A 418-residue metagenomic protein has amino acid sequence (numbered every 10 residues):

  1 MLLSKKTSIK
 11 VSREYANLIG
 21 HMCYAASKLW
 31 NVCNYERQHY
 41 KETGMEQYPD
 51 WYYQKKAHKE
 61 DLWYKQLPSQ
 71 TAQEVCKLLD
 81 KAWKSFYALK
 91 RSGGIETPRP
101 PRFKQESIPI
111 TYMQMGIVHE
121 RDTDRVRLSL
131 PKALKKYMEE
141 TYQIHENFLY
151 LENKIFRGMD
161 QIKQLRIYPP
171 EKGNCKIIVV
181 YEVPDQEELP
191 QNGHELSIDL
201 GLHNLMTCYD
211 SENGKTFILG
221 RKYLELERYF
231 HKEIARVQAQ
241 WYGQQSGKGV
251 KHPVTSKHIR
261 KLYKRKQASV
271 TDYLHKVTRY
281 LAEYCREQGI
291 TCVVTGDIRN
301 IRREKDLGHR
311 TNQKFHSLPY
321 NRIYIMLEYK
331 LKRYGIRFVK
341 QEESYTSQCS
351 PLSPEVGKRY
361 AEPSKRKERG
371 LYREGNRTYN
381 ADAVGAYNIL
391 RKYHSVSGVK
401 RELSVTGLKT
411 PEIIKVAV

Functional and structural regions predicted by a protein language model:
M1-E74: Gly/serine-rich nucleotide phosphate-binding loop at the start of the catalytic core of nucleotide/ADP-ribose-handling
L3, N17, E171-V418: Positively charged, helix-rich recognition surfaces that bind polyanionic ligands
S4-K6, Y112, T123-S129, I162 (+2 more regions): Broad gene-expression machinery/nucleic-acid interaction feature
A26, V75-W83, I259-K266: Short amphipathic alpha-helical coiled-coil/interface segments
C33, E74-F86, A383-Y393: Stable alpha-helical structural segments in soluble proteins, enriched in small hydrophobic residues
N34-R37, K41, W83, Y87-G94 (+1 more regions): Long, hydrophobic, amphipathic alpha-helical segments used as structural scaffolds
P49-P170, Q313, S317: Acidic carboxylate diad motif detector
